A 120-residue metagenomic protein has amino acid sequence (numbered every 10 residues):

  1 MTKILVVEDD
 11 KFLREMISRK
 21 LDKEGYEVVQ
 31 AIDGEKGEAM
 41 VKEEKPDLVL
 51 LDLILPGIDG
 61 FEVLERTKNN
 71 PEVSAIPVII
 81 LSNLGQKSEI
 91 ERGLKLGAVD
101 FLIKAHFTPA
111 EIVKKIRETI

Functional and structural regions predicted by a protein language model:
E8: Conserved acidic carboxylate
R14, P56, E65, S74 (+1 more regions): The feature encodes the CheY-like receiver
E15-K23: Charged docking surfaces used in two-component/phosphorelay signaling
G25-G34, M40: Short hydrophobic/Thr-rich beta-strand motif most characteristic of the beta2 strand and flanking loop of CheY-like
Q30, L55-I58: Residue-level signal for the "D+5" position in two-component response regulator receiver
D52, S82: Active-site residues of response regulator receiver
